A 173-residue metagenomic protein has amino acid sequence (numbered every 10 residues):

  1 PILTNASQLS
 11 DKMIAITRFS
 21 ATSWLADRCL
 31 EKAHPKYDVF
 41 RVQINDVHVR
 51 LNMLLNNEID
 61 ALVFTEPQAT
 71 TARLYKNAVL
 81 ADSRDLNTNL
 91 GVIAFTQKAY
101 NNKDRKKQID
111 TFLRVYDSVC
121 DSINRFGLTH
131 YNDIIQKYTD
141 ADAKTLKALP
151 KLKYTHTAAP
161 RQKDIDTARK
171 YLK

Functional and structural regions predicted by a protein language model:
P1-N5, L90-K106: A bilobed periplasmic-binding-protein/Venus flytrap-type ligand-binding module shared by bacterial periplasmic
I2-T71, T129: Bilobed "Venus flytrap"/periplasmic-binding protein-like clamshell domains and structurally analogous long
I14, R41, V79-L80, I93: Generic preference for hydrophobic
R18, A33-H34, E58, E66 (+4 more regions): Sec/Tat-exported extracytoplasmic proteins
L51-M53, A72-R73, N89-F95: Short, charged, surface-exposed secondary-structure boundary motifs
T71-S83: Ligand-binding "clamshell"
D82-L90: A structural motif
N102-K173: Secondary-structure end/capping motifs
